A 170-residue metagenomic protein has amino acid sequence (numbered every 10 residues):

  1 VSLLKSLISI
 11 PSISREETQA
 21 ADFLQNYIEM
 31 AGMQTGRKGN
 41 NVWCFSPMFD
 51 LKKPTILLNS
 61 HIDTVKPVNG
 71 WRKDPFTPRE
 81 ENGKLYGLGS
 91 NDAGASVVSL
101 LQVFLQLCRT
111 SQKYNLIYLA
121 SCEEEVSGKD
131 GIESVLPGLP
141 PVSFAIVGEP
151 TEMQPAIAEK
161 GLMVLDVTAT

Functional and structural regions predicted by a protein language model:
V1-P67: N-terminal helical capping/dimerization or prosegment-like subdomains of hydrolases acting on amide or phosphate bonds
S2-L3, H61-D63, D92, E124-E125 (+1 more regions): Acidic active-site catalytic centers that drive phospho-/nucleotidyl reactions and related ester hydrolyses
I13, G89, E124: Glycine- and other small-residue-rich loops at beta-strand/loop junctions that grip anionic moieties
K38, L88, L119-S121: Structural motif
N40-V42, P75, V164: Short glycine-rich loop/turn motifs
C44, S60, P78, A120 (+1 more regions): Preference for bulky hydrophobic residues occupying beta-strand positions in well-ordered beta-sheet regions
K53-I117: Active-site metal-coordination/substrate-binding segment of hydrolases, especially metallo-dependent peptidases
G94-A169: Acidic/histidine-rich catalytic neighborhood of metal-dependent amide-processing enzymes
